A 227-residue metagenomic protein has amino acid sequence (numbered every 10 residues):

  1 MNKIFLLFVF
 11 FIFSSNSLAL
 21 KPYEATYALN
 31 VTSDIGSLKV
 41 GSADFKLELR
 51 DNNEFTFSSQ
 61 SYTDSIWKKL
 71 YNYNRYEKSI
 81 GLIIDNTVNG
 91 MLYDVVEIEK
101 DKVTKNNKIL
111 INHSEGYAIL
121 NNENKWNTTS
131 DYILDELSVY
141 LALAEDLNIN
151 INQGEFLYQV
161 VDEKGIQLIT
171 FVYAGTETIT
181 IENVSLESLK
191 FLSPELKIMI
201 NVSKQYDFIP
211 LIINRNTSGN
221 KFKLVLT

Functional and structural regions predicted by a protein language model:
I4-F13: Sec-dependent N-terminal signal peptides
S15-A19: Sec/Tat signal peptide C-region and signal peptidase I cleavage site
L20-L110, I151-T227: Acidic, serine/threonine-rich low-complexity disordered tracts
I98-Y140: Hydrophobic, well-structured mid-protein blocks that either form specific transmembrane helices
Y117-L120, L143-I151, K190-S193: Alpha-helix C-terminal capping segments
K125-N127, Y132-K164, Y173: Flexible, glycine-rich surface segments
